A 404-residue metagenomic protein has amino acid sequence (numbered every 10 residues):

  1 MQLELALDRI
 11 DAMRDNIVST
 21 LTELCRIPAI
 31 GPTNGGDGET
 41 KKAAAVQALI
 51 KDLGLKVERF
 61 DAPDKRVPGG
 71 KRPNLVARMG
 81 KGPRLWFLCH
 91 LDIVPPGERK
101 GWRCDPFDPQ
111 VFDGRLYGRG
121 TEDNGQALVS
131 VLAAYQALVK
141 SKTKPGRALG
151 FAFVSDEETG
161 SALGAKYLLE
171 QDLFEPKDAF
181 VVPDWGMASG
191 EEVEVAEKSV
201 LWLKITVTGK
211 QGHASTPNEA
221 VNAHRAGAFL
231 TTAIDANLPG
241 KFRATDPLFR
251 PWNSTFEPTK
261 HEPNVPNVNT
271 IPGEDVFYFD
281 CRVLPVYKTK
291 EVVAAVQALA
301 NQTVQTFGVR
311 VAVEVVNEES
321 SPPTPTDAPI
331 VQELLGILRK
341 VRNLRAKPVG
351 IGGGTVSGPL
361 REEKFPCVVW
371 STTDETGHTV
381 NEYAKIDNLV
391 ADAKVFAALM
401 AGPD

Functional and structural regions predicted by a protein language model:
M1-L5, R9-A12, A29, W185-G190 (+2 more regions): Metal-dependent amide/peptide-bond hydrolase catalytic core, centered on the "pita-bread" metallohydrolase fold
Q2-R119, K140-P145: Acidic/His- and Gly-rich active-site-bordering loop/insert found across diverse amide/peptide-bond hydrolases
R72, C104, P176, K198-V200 (+1 more regions): Short, solvent-exposed loop/turn segments at the edges of secondary structure
R84-W86, R115, G150, D178-F180 (+2 more regions): Structural motif
L88-H90, A152-V154, V181-D184, T208 (+1 more regions): Short beta-strand segments
D113-E122, G212-A214, A384: A short glycine/serine-rich beta->alpha loop
N124-A196, D404: Acidic/histidine-rich catalytic neighborhood of metal-dependent amide-processing enzymes
